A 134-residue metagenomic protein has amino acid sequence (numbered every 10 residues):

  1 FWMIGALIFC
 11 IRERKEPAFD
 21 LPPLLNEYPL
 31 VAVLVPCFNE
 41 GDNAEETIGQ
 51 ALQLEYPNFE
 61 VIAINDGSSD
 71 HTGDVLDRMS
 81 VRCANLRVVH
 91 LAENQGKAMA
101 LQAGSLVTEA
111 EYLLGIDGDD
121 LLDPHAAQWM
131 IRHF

Functional and structural regions predicted by a protein language model:
F1-L25: N-terminal membrane-anchoring/stem segments of glycan-assembly enzymes
P29-A32, E60: Cell-envelope/extracellular polymer assembly enzymes that use nucleotide-activated donors
E45-E46, D70-R78, H125: Acidic helix N-cap motif at the loop->helix transition within catalytic regions of sugar-transfer enzymes
T47, L91-T108, W129: Glycine-rich, basic loop-to-helix element that forms the pyrophosphate-binding segment of sugar-nucleotide handling
G49-N58: Short, acidic, metal-binding catalytic loop of nucleotide-sugar glycosyltransferases
P57, N65-D74, E93: A conserved acidic beta->alpha catalytic loop
H71, D120-H133: Acidic donor-binding/catalytic loop of UDP-sugar-dependent glycosyltransferases, especially processive GT2
L113: Short aromatic/hydrophobic "clamp" motif used to bind/position activated sugar donors
